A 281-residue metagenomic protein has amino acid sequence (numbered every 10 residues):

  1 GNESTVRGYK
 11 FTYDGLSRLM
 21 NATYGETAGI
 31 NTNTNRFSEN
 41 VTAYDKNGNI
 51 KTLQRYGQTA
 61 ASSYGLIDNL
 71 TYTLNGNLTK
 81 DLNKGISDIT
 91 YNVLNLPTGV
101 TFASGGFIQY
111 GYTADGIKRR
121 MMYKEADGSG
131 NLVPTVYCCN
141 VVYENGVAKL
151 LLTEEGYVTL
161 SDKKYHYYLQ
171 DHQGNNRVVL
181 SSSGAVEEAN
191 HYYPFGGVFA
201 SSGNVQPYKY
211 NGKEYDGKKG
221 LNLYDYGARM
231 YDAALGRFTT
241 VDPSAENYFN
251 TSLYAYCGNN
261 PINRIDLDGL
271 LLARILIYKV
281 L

Functional and structural regions predicted by a protein language model:
G1-H166, S201-K209: Acidic/glycine-rich beta-solenoid
V6, G15, F37, A43-K46 (+6 more regions): Active-site-proximal structural scaffolding
D14, D45, T73, N92 (+8 more regions): Short, acidic, Ser/Thr-enriched surface-loop or helix-capping motifs
M20-N21, G76, N95-G99, G116-M122 (+6 more regions): Short, well-ordered alpha-helical packing segments
T27, N83-K84, L94, F102-G105 (+9 more regions): An acidic- and aromatic-residue-enriched active-site/binding cleft used to recognize and process polar
K149, E154, S161-G227, I262: A motif-centric feature for acidic-aromatic and gly/ser/thr-rich catalytic loops and repeats
S183-G197, K219, G227-R229, A233-L281: Short turn/helix-capping motifs enriched in Asx and small/polar residues
